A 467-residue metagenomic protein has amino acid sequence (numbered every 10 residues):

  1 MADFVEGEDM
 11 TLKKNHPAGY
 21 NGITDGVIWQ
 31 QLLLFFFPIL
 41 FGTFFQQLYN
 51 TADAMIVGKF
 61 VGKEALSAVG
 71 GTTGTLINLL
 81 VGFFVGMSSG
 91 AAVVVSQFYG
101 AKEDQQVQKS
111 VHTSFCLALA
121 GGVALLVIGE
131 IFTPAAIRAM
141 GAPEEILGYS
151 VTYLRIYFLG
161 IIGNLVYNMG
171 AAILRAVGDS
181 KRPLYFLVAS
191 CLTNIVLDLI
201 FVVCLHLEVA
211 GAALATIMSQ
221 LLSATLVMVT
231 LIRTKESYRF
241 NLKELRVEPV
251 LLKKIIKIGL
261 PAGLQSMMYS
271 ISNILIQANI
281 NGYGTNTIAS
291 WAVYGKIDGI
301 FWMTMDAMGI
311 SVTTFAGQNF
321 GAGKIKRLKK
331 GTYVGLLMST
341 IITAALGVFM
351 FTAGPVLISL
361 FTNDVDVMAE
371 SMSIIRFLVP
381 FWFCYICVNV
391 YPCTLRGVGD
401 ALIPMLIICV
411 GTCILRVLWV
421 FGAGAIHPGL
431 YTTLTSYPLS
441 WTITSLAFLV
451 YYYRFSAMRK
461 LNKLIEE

Functional and structural regions predicted by a protein language model:
M1-F36, V95-G160, C204-L260, A316-F381 (+1 more regions): Short alpha-helical transmembrane segments in multi-pass integral membrane proteins
D25, W29-L48, A52, L76-F83 (+8 more regions): Residue-level signal for short hydrophobic patches within transmembrane helices of multi-pass membrane transporters
L34-D53, I156, Y167, S190 (+5 more regions): Transmembrane helical elements of multi-pass membrane transporters/channels
F44, L48-S67, I137-E144, I200-L207 (+5 more regions): Helix-terminus/linker motif at the lipid-water interface of multi-pass membrane proteins
V57-N78, E144-Y149, V209-A210, L251-I258 (+5 more regions): Interfacial/gating helices of multi-pass transporter permease domains
L66-V127, N164-P183, S290-G354, Y385-I408 (+1 more regions): Small-residue-rich hydrophobic transmembrane alpha-helices
N78, N194-D198, A224-M228, I300-M303 (+3 more regions): Hydrophobic transmembrane alpha-helices of multi-pass small-molecule transporters
S88, A92, I156-R175, P183-C191 (+5 more regions): Short runs within selected transmembrane alpha-helices of multi-pass transporters and secretion channels
